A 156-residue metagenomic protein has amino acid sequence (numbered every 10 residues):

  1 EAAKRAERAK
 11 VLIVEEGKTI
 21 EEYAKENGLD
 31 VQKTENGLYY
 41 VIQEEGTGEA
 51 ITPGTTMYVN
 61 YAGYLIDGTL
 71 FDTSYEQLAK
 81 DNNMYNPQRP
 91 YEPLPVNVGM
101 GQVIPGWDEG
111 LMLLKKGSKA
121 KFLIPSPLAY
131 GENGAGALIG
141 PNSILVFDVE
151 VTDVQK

Functional and structural regions predicted by a protein language model:
E1-K156: Cross-family detector of peptidyl-prolyl cis-trans isomerase
